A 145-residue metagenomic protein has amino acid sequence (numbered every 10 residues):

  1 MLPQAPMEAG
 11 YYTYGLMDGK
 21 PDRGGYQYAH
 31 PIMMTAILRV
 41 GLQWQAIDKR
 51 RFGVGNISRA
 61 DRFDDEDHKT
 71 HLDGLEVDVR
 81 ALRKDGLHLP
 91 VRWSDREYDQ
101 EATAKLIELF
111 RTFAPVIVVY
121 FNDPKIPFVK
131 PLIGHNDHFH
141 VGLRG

Functional and structural regions predicted by a protein language model:
M1-V54, K105-L109: Active-site acidic/histidine clusters and adjacent loop/turn architecture that either coordinate catalytic ions
D18-I32, D65-H68, L89-D99: Second-shell loop/turn segments in exported
Q27, A81-G145: Catalytic cores and adjacent binding grooves of peptidoglycan-active enzymes
P31-K69, V116-K130: Extended, low-complexity, intrinsically disordered C-terminal regulatory tails of eukaryotic serine/threonine kinases
D48-R50, D73-V77, H135-F139: Envelope-exposed proteins and targeting segments
F52-I57, V77, A81, V141: Long, contiguous hydrophobic alpha-helical segments, chiefly transmembrane helices and signal peptides
D65-G86: Short, surface-exposed glycine/acidic/tryptophan-bearing loops
